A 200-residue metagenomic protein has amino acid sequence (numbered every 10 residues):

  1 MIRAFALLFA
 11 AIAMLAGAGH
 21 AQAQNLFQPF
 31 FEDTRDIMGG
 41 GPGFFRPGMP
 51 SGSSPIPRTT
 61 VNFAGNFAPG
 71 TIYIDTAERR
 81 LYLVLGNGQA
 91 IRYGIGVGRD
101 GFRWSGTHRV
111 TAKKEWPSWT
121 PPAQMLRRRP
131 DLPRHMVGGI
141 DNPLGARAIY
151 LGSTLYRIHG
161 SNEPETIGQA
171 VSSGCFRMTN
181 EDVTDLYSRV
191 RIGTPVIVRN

Functional and structural regions predicted by a protein language model:
I2-N200: N-terminal pre-domains immediately preceding structured catalytic cores
